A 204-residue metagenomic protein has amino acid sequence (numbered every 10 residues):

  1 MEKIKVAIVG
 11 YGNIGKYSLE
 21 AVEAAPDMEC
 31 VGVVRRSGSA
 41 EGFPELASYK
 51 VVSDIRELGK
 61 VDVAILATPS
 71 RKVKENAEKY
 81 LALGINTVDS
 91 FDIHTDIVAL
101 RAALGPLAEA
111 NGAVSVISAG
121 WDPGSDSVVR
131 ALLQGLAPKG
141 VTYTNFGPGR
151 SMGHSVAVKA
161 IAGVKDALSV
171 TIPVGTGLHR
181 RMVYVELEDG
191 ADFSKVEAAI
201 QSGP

Functional and structural regions predicted by a protein language model:
M1-E29: NAD(P)+-binding Rossmann beta1-loop-alpha1 motif at the extreme N-terminus of oxidoreductases
V9, N13, Y17, L132-P204: Active-site-lining helix/loop region of Rossmann-like oxidoreductase modules
G12-I14, H94-I97, A119-D126, G149-S151: Gly/Ser/Thr-rich loops at beta-strand to alpha-helix junctions that form or flank small-molecule/cofactor-binding
Y17, A24-E45: NAD(P)-binding Rossmann-fold cofactor-contacting core
P44-I55: Active-site regions of enzymes building and remodeling cell-envelope glycoconjugates
S53, K60-A82, H94-V98: Beta-loop-alpha module in the N-terminal Rossmann-like domain of NAD(P)-dependent dehydrogenases, especially those
D89, S115-A119, N145, S169: General beta-strand structural signal in soluble alpha/beta enzymes
F91-S115: Rossmann-fold NAD(P)-binding glycine/threonine-rich loop
